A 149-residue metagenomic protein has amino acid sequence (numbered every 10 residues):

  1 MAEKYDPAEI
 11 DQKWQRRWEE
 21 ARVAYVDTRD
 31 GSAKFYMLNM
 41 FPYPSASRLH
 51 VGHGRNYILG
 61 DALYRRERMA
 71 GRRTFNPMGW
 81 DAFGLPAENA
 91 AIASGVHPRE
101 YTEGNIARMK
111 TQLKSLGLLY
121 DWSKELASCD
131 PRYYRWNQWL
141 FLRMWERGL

Functional and structural regions predicted by a protein language model:
M1-L149: N-terminal, positively charged nucleic-acid-binding surface of large information/translation enzymes
